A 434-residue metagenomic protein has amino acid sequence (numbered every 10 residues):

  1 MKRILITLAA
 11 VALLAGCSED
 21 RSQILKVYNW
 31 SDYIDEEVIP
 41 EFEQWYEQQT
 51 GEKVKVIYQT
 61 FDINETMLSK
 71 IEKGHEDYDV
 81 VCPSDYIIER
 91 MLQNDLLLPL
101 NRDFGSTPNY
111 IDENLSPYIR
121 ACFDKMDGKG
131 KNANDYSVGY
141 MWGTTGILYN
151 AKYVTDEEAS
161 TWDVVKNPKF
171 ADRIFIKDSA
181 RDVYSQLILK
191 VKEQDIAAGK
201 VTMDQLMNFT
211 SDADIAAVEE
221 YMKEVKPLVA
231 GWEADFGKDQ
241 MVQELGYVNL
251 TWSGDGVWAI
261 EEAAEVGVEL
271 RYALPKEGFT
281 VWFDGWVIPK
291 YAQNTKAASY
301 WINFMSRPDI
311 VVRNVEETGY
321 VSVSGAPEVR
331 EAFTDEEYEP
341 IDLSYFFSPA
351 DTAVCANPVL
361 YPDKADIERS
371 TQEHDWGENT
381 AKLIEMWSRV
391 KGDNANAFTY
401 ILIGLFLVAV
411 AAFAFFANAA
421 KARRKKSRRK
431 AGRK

Functional and structural regions predicted by a protein language model:
M1-I4: Positively charged n-region of N-terminal signal peptides that target proteins for export
A15-G16: C-terminal motif of bacterial Sec signal peptides marking the signal peptidase cleavage site
E19-N94, A397-Y400: Early extracytoplasmic/lumenal segment of secretory-pathway proteins
Y33-E36, R90-L245, A259: Extracytoplasmic ligand-binding site segments that recognize negatively charged/polar headgroups
F61, P83, I176, W232 (+1 more regions): Short beta-strand and adjacent tight-turn residues that come in two discontinuous sequence segments and form the edges
P227-Y291: Extracytoplasmic/periplasmic substrate-binding proteins
P289-I367, A411: Mature extracytoplasmic/periplasmic domains
V354-K434: Conserved C-terminal helix/tail region of periplasmic/extracytoplasmic solute-binding proteins
